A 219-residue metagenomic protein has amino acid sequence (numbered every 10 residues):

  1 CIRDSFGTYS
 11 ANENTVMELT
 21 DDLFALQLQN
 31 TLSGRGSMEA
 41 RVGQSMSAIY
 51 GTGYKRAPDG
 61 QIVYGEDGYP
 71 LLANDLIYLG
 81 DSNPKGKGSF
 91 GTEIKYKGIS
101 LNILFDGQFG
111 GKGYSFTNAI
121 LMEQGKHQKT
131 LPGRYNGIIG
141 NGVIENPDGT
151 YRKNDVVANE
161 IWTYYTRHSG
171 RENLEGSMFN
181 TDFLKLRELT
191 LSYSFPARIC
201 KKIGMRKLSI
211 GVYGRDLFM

Functional and structural regions predicted by a protein language model:
R3, G98-I103, R198-I199: Repeated loop/turn-to-beta-strand initiation elements of outer-membrane beta-barrel proteins
R3-S82, M122, I139-D148, K153: Conserved small-residue
S5, G86-T92, I99, L186-L191: Hydrophobic, lipid-facing positions within transmembrane beta-strands of outer-membrane proteins
S5-G7, I103, I210-V212: Membrane-embedded beta-strand positions of outer-membrane beta-barrel proteins
Y9-T15, Y96-G98, G107-G111, E188 (+2 more regions): Transmembrane beta-strands of outer-membrane beta-barrel pores
G43-M46, G80-K85, G176-K185: Short sequence motifs at beta-strands and strand-loop junctions characteristic of Gram-negative outer-membrane
I77-G80, G88-G91, F179, R198-I199: Generic recognition of flexible, low-complexity loop/linker segments
Q108-S209, G214: Extracytoplasmic gating/loop element in the C-terminal half of outer-membrane beta-barrel translocons and assembly
